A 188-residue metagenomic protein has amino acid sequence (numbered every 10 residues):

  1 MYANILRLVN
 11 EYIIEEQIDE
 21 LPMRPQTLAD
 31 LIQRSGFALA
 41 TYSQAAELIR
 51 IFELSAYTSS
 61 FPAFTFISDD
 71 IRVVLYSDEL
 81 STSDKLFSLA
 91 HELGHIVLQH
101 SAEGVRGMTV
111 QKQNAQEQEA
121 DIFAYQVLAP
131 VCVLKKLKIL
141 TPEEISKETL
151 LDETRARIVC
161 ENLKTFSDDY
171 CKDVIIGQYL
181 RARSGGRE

Functional and structural regions predicted by a protein language model:
M1-E188: Active-site hotspot residues in diverse enzymes, especially metal/ion-binding acidic/histidine motifs
